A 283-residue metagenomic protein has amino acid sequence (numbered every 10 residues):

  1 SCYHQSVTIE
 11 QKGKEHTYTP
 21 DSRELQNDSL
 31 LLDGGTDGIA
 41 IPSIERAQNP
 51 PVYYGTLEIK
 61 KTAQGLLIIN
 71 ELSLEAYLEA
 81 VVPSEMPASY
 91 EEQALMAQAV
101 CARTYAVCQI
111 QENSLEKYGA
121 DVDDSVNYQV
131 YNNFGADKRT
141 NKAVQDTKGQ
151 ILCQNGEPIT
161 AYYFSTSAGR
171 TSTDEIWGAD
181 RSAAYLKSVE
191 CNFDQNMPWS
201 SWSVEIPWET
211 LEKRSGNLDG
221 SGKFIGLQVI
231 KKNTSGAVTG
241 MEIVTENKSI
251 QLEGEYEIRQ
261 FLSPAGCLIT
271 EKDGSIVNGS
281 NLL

Functional and structural regions predicted by a protein language model:
S1-L283: Conserved, single-site charged/polar hotspot
